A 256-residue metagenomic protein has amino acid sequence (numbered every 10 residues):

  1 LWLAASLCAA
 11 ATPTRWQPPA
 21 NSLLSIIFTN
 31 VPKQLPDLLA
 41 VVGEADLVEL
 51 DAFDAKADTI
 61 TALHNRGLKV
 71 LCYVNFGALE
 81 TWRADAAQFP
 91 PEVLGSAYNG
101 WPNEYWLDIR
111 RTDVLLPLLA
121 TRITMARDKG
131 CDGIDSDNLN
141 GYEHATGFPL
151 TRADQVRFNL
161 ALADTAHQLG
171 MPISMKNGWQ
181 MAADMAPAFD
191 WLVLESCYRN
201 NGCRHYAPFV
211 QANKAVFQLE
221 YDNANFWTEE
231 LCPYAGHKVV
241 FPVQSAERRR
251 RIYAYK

Functional and structural regions predicted by a protein language model:
W2-A11: Hydrophobic h-region of N-terminal signal peptides that target proteins for export in Gram-negative bacteria
A11-K256: Glycan-processing catalytic domains of CAZymes
